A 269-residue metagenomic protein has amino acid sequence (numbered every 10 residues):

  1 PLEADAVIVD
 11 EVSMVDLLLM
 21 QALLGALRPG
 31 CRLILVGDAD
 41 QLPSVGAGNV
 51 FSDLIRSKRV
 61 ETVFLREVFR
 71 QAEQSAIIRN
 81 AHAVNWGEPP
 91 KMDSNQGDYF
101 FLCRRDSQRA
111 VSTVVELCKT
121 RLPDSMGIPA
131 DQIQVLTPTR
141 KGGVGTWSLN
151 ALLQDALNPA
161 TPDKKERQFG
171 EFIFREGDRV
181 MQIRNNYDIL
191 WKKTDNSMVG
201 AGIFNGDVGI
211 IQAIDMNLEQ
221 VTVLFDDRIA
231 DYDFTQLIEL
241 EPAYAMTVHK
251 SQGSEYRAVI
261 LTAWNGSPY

Functional and structural regions predicted by a protein language model:
P1, M20-A22, F51, T120-P123 (+1 more regions): A generic local structural motif
P1-Q21, G25, E67-V68, I78 (+1 more regions): Conserved P-loop NTPase motor core of helicases/translocases
L2-A4, R28-G30, R59, A130-D131 (+2 more regions): Short loop/turn elements that form and flank the Walker-type P-loop nucleotide-binding site in RecA-like NTPase cores
A4-V7, A47-V50, R70-Q74, L237 (+2 more regions): Short capping/connector residues at structural and topological boundaries
A6-M14, D40-L42, F69-A72, F234-Q236: Flexible beta-alpha connector loops of hexameric P-loop NTPases
V7, V15, I34-L35, V135 (+1 more regions): Hydrophobic positions in the central parallel beta-sheet of the AAA+
D16, A151-Y269: Conserved nucleotide-binding/hydrolysis modules and their immediate coupling elements across P-loop/ASCE NTPase motors
C31, V36-A201: Conserved helicase motor core of P-loop NTPases
